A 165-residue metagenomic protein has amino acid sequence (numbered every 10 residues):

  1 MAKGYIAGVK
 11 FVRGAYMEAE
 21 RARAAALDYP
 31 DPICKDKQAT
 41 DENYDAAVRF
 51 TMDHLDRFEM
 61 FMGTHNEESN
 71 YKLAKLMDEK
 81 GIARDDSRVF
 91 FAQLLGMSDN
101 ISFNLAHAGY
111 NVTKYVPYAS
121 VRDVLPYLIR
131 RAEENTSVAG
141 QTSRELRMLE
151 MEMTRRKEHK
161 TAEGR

Functional and structural regions predicted by a protein language model:
M1-R165: Positively charged, amphipathic and often flexible ligand-engagement surfaces
